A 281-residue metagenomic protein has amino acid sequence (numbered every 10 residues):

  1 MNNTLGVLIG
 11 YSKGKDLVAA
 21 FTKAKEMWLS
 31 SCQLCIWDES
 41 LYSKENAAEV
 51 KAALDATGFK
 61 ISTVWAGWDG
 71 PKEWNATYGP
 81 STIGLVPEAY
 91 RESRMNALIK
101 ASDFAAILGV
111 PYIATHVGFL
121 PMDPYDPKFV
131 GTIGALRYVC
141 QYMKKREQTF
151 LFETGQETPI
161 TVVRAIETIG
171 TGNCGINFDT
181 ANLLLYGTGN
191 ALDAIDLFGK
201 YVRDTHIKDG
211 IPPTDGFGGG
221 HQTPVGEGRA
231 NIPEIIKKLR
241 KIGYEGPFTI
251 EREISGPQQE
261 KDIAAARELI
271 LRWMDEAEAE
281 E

Functional and structural regions predicted by a protein language model:
M1-S30, A48, D55-T57, K72 (+5 more regions): Histidine-acidic metal/acid-base catalytic patches
G6-L8, Q33-L34, T149-E153: Short catalytic-loop micro-motif centered on adjacent basic/acidic residues
K15-T22, E73-G175, P233, E280: Active-site acidic/histidine proton-transfer and metal-coordination neighborhood in alpha/beta enzyme cores
Q33-D55, V117-P124: Glycine-rich, proline-tolerant flexible connector loops at the mouths of alpha/beta enzymes
C35, W65-G67, H116, Y201 (+2 more regions): Conserved residues at the C-terminal ends of beta-strands
D38-E39, W68, F119-L120, E157-T158 (+1 more regions): Conserved beta-strand edge residues that scaffold enzyme active sites
S40, A47, G84-R91, M122-F129 (+3 more regions): Flexible, glycine- and charge-enriched loops at secondary-structure boundaries
G58-S62: Short, structured active-site "lid" loops
